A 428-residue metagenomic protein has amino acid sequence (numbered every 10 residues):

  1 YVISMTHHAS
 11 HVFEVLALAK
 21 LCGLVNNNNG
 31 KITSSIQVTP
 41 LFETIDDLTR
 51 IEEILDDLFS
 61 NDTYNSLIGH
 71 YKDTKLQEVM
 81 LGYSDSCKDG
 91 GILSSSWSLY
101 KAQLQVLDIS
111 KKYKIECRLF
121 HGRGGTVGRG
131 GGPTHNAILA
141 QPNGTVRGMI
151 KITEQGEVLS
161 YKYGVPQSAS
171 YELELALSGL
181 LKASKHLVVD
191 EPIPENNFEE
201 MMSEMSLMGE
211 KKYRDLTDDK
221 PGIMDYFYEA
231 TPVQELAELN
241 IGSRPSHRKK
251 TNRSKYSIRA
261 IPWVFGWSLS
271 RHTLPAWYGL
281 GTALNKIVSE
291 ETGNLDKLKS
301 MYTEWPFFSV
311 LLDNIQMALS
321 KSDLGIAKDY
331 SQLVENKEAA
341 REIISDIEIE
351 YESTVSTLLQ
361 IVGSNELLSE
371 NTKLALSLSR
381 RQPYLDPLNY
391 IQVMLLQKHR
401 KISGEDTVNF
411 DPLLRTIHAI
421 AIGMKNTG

Functional and structural regions predicted by a protein language model:
Y1-H7, T39-E43: Catalytic beta/alpha-barrel core
T6-S10, K20-G23: Long, structured ligand/cofactor-binding scaffold of large enzymes
A9-V12, L48-T49: Loop/helix-junction capping segments adjacent to catalytic residues or to phosphate/diphosphate-binding pockets
C22-K211: Catalytic or ion-translocation cores adjacent to nucleophile or general acid/base/metal-coordination motifs in diverse
G82-D85, L93-A102, R123, T134 (+1 more regions): Acidic, glycine-enriched catalytic cores built around paired aspartates
